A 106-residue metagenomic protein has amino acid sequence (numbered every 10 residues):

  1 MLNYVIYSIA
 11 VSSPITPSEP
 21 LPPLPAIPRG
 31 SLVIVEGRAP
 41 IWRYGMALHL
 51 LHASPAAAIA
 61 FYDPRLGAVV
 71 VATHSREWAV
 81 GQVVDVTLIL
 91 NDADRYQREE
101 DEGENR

Functional and structural regions predicted by a protein language model:
M1-L32, R43-R106: Long, low-complexity, Lys/Arg-enriched
E36-A39: Short His-Asn-centered micro-motif
